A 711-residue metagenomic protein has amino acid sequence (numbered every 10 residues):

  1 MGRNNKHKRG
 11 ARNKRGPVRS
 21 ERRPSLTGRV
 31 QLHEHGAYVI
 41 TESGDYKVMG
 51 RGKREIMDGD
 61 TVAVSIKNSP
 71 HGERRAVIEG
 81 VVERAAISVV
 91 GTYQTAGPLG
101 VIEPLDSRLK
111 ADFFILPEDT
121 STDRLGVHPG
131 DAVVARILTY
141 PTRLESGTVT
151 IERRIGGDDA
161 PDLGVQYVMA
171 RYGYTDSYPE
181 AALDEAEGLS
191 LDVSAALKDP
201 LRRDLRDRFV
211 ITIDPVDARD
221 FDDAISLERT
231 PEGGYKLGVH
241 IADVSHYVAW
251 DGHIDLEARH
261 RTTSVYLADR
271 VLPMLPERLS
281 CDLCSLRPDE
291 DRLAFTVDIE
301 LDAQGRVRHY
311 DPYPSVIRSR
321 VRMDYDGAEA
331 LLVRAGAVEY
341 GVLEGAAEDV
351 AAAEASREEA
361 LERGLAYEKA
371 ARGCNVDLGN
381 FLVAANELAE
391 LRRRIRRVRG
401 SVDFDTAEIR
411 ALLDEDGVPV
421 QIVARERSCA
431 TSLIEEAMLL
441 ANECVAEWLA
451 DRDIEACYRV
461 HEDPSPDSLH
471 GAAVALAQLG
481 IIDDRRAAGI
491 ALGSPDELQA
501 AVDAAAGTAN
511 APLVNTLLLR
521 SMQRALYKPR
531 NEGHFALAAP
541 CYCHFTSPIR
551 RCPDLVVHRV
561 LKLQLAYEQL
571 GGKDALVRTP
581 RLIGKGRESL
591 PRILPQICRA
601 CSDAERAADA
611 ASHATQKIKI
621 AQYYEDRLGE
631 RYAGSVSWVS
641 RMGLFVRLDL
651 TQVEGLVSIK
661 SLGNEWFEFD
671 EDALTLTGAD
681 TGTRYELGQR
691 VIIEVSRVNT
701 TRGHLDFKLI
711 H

Functional and structural regions predicted by a protein language model:
G2-G238, S245-A294, R322-M323, G327-L332 (+4 more regions): Charge-lined substrate channels and their catalytic hotspots, especially those that engage the 3′ end of RNA
R3, E118-T120, A135, R153 (+3 more regions): Feature marking long nucleic-acid-engaging regions of large polymerase/nuclease enzymes
R23, F381, R394, C444 (+3 more regions): Structured C-terminal cores of nucleic-acid metabolism proteins
T27-R29, T92, A224-S226, D298 (+4 more regions): Short, surface-exposed charged micro-motifs
E34-H35, S43, T61, G97 (+7 more regions): A generic structural motif
G44-Y46, P98, S107-K110, G233-G234 (+6 more regions): Short acidic/polar mixed-charge low-complexity motifs
G59, G130, I151, I213 (+5 more regions): A residue-level signal for conserved active-site and pocket-lining positions in enzyme catalytic cores
S69-H71, T139-T142, G157, V244-H246 (+5 more regions): Conserved nucleotide-binding/hydrolysis micro-motifs of P-loop NTPases
